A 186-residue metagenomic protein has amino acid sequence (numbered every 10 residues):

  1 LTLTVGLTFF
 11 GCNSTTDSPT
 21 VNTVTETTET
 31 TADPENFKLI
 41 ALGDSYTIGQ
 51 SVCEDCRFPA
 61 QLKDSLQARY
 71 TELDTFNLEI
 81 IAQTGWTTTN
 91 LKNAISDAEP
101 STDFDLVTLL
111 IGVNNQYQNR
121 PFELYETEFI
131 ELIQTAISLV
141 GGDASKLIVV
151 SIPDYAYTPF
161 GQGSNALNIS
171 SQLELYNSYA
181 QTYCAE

Functional and structural regions predicted by a protein language model:
L1-G6: Sec-dependent N-terminal signal peptides
T8-G11: C-terminal motif of bacterial Sec signal peptides marking the signal peptidase cleavage site
T16-A82, S96-T102: Serine-esterase "nucleophile elbow" of acetyl-processing enzymes
Y46-C53, I80, T84, N114-E123 (+1 more regions): Second-shell loop/turn segments in exported
I48, T87, A156-T158: Flexible, glycine-rich phosphate/dinucleotide-binding loops and adjacent beta-alpha linkers at cofactor/substrate
R57, W86, L175: Short alpha-helical
K92-E186: Alpha-helical cap/lid subdomain in secreted, periplasmic, or secretory-pathway luminal O-acyl-processing enzymes
